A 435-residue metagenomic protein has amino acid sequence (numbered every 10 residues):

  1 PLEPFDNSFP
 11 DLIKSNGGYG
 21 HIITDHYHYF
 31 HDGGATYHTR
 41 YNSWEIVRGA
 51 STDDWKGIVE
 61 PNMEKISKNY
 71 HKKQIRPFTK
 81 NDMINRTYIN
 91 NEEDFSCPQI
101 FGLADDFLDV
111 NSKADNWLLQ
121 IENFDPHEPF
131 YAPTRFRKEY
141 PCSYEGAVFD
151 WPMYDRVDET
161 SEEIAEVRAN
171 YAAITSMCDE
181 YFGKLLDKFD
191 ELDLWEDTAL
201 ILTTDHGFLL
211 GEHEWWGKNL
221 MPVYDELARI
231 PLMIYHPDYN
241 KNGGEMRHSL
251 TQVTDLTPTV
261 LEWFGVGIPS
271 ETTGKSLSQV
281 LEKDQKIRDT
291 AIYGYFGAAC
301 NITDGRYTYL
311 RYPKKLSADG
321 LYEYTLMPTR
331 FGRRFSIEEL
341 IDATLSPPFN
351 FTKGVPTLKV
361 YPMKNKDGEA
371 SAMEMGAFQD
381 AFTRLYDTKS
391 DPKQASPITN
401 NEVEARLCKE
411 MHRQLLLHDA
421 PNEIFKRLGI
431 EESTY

Functional and structural regions predicted by a protein language model:
P1-N90: Catalytic-site neighborhoods of secreted/periplasmic enzymes that process anionic sulfate/phosphate groups
L2-D6, A165-M177, N219-A228, K241-P258 (+1 more regions): A short beta-strand-to-alpha-helix junction
H21-I22, H28-G33, T52-W55, N116 (+9 more regions): Short catalytic/ligand-binding loop motif for oxyanion handling, primarily in non-cytosolic enzymes, centered on
Y29, E93, F101, E196-T198 (+2 more regions): Polar, surface-exposed loop/tail segments that function as active-site lids or cofactor/substrate-recognition elements
G33-E45, R76-N85, I89-Y144, L192-A199 (+1 more regions): Active-site regions of oxyanion-processing enzymes, predominantly non-cytosolic
D94-S112, W151-L200, W263: A long, amphipathic alpha-helix that forms part of the scaffold/cap immediately adjacent to metal-dependent active
P129-Y144, K188-Q252, R288: Histidine-centered active-site microenvironments of extracellular/periplasmic hydrolases and transferases
D225, F296-T399, Y435: C-terminal, low-complexity/hydrophilic appendages and adjacent surface loops of extracellular/periplasmic anionic
